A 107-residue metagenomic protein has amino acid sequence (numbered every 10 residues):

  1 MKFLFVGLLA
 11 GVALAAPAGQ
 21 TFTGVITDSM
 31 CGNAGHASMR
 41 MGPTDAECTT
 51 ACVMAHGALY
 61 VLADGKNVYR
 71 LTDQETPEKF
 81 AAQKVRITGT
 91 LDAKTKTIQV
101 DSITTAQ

Functional and structural regions predicted by a protein language model:
M1-L8: Sec-dependent signal peptide recognition, specifically the positively charged N-region followed immediately by
F5, L14-Q107: OB-fold and OB-like single-stranded nucleic-acid-recognition modules and their adjacent interaction interfaces
